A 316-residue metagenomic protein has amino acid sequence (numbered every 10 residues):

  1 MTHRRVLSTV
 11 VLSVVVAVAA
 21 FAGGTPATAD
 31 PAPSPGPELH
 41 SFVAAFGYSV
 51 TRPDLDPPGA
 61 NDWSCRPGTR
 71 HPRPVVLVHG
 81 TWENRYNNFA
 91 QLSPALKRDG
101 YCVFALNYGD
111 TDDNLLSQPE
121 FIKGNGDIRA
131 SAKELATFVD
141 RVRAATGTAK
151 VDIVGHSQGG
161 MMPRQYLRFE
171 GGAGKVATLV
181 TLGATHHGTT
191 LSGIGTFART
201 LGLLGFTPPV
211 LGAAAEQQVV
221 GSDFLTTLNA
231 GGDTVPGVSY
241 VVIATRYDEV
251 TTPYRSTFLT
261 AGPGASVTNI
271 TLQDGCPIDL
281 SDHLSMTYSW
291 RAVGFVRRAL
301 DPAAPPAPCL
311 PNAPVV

Functional and structural regions predicted by a protein language model:
T2-D99, P311-V316: Flexible, membrane-associating and regulatory peripheral segments of lipid-active enzymes
A27-D54, H187, S192-V210, T287-R291 (+1 more regions): Composition-driven, intrinsically disordered low-complexity tracts enriched in small residues
P67-H71, L96-R98, A145-T146, V154-G155 (+3 more regions): Extracellular/periplasmic catalytic domains that process cell-envelope and extracellular macromolecules
R73, L77, N87, Q91 (+10 more regions): Extracytoplasmic/secreted proteins, especially bacterial periplasmic and envelope-associated proteins
H79, V103-L106, F121, R129-N229: Serine-dependent carboxylesterase/thioesterase catalytic core of lipase-like alpha/beta-hydrolase/SGNH enzymes
K97-L116: Conserved alpha/beta-hydrolase
L115-Q118, T189-G195, T252-S256, S281-D282: Short aromatic-enriched loop/helix-cap "lid" or pocket-rim segments at secondary-structure transitions that line
V235-V316: C-terminal catalytic-base region of ester-bond hydrolases, centering on the histidine of the charge-relay
